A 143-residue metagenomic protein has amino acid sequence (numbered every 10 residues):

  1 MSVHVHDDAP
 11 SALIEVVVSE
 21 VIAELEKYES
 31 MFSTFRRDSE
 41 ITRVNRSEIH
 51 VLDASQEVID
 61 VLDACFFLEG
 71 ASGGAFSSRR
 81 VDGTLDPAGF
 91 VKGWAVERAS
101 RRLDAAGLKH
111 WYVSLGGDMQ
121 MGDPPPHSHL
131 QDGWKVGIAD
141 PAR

Functional and structural regions predicted by a protein language model:
M1-R143: Mature catalytic core of soluble alpha/beta enzymes
